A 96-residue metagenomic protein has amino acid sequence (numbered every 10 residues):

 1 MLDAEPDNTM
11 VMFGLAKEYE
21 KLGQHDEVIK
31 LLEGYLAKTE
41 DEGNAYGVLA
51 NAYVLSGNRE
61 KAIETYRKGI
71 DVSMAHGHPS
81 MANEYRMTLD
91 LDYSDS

Functional and structural regions predicted by a protein language model:
L2-D3, E33-A37, D71: Conserved structural position within tetratricopeptide repeats
